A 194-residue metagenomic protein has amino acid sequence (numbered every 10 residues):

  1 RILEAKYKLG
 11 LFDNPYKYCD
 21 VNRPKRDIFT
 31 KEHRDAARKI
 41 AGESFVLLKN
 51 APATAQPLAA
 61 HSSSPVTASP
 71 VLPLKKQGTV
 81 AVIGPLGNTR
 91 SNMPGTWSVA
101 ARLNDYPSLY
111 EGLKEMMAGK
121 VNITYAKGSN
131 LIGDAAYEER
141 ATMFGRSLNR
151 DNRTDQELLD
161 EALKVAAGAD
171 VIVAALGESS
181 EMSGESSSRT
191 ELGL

Functional and structural regions predicted by a protein language model:
R1-Y16: Long, well-ordered, tryptophan-enriched scaffold segments
E4, D27, D35-L194: C-terminal non-catalytic regions of proteins with extracellular/luminal or membrane-system context
D13-K17, A81-G84: Short hydrophobic/aromatic-rich motifs at helix boundaries and adjacent loops
P15-K31: Flexible, acidic loop-helix segments that line cofactor/substrate-binding pockets
